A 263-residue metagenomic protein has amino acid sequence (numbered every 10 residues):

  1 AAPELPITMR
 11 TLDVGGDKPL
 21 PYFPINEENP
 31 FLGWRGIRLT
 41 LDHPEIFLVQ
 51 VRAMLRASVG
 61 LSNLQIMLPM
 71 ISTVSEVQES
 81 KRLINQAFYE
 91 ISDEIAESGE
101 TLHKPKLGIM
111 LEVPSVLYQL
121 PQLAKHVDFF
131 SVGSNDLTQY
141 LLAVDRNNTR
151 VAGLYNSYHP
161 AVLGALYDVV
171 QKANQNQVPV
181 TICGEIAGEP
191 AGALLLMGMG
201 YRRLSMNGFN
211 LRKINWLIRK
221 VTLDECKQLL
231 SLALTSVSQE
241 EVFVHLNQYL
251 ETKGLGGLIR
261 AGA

Functional and structural regions predicted by a protein language model:
A1-A263: Conserved alpha/beta-domain cores
